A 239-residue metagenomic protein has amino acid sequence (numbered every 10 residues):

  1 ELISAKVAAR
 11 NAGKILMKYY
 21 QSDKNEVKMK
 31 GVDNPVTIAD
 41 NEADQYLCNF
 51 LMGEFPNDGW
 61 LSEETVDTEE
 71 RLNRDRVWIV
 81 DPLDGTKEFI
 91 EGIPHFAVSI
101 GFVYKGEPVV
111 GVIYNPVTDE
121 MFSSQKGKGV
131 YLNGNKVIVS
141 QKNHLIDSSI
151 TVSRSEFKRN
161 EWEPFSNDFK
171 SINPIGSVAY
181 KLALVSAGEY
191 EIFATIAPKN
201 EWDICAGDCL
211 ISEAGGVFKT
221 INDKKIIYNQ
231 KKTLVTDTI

Functional and structural regions predicted by a protein language model:
E1-L83: N-terminal subdomain of lithium-sensitive/metallo-dependent phosphomonoesterases centered on the IMPase/IPPase/PAP
A12, L16, D40, L51 (+6 more regions): Residue-level signal for inorganic ion chemistry
S22-D23, F96, S124-K128, S212-E213 (+1 more regions): A short, compositionally biased
R71-Y131: DPxDG-like acidic metal-binding loop motif
V109, V137-V139, I226: Short, isolated positions in well-ordered beta-strands
Q141-I239: An extended, acidic
